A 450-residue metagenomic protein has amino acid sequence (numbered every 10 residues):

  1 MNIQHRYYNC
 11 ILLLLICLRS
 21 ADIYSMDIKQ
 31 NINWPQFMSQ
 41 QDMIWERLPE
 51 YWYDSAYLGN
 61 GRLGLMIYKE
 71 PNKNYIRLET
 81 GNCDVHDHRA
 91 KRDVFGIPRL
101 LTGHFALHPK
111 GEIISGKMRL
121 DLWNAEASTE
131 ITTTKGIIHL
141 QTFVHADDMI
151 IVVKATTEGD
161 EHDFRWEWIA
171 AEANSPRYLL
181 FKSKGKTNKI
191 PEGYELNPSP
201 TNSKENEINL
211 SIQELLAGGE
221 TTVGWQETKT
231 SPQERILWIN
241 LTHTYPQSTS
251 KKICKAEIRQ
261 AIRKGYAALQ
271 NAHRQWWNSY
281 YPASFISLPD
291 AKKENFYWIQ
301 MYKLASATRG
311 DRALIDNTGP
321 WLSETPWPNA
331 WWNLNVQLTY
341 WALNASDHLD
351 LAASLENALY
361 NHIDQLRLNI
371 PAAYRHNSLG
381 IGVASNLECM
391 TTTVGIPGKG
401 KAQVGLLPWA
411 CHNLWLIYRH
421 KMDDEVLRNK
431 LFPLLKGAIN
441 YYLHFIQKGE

Functional and structural regions predicted by a protein language model:
M1-C10: Bacterial N-terminal signal peptides that target proteins for export
C17-S20: N-terminal signal peptide c-region/cleavage motif recognized by signal peptidases
M26-Y53, L58, R62-A330, H348-A353 (+1 more regions): Acidic/polar, glycine-enriched structural segments that form the non-catalytic walls/loops of the carbohydrate-binding
D93, L304, T308-N333, D347-H412 (+4 more regions): Helix-terminus loop motifs that line ligand-binding clefts
T133-Q141, H145-I150, G159, E172 (+1 more regions): A conserved hydrophobic secondary-structure block that centers on an alpha-helix together with its immediately flanking
